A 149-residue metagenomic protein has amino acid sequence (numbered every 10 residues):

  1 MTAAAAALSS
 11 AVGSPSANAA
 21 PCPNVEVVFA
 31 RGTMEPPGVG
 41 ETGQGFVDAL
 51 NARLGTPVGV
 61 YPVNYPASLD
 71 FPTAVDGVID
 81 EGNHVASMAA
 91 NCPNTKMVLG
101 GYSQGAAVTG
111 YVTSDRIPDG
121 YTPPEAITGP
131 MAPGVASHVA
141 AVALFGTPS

Functional and structural regions predicted by a protein language model:
M1-A19: Secretory targeting and sorting signals
A3-A6, P36-V39, T73-D76, S114-Y121: Short linear motifs at secondary-structure transitions and domain/linker junctions
S9-V12, G43-G45, T122-I127: Short amphipathic alpha-helical surface micro-motifs
P15-E26, S137: Non-catalytic, mobile gating and regulatory segments of ester bond hydrolases
P21-K96: Active-site catalytic motif of lipid deacylating hydrolases and related acyltransferases
V78-S149: Serine-dependent carboxylesterase/thioesterase catalytic core of lipase-like alpha/beta-hydrolase/SGNH enzymes
